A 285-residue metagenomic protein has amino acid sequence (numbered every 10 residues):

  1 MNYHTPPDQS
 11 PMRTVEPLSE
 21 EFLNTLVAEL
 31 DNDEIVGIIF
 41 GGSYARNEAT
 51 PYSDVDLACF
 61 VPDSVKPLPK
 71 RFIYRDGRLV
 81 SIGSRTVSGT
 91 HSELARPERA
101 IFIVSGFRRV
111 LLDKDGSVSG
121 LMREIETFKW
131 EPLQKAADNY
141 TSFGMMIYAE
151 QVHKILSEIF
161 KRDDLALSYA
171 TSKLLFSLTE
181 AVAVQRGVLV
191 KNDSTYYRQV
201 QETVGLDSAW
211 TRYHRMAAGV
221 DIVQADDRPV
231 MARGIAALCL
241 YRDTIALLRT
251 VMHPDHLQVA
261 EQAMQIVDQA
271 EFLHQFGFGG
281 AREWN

Functional and structural regions predicted by a protein language model:
N2, G42, D54-L57, A281-N285: Extended, charge-rich C-terminal regions with high alpha-helical propensity
N2-T14, L18, K70-R71, R75-L165: Conserved NTP/Mg2+-binding pocket subregion across the NTase superfamily
L18-V27: Acidic-basic catalytic patches of nuclease active cores, encompassing PD-(D/E)XK and other metal-cofactor nuclease
L23-N24, P69, T179: Generic structural marker for isolated residues within well-ordered, non-membrane alpha-helices of soluble domains
E29, E34-G41: Short acidic amphipathic segments
I39-T86: Catalytic metal-binding acidic patch
P51-Y52, L94-A95, S194-Y197: Short aromatic-enriched loop/helix-cap "lid" or pocket-rim segments at secondary-structure transitions that line
K135-N285: Conserved nucleotidyltransferase catalytic core and NTase-mimicking acidic/glycine-rich helix/loop elements in nucleic
